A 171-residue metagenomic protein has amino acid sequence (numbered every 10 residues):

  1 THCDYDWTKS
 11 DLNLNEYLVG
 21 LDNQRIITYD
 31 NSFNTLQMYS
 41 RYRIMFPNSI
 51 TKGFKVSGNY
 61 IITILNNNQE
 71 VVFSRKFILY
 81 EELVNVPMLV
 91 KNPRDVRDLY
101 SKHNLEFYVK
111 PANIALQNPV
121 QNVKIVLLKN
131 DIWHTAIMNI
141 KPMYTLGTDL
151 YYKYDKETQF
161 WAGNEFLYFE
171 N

Functional and structural regions predicted by a protein language model:
T1-D4, D98-P111: Contiguous beta-strand segments within globular domains
T1-Y39, L116-K141, Y154-N171: Contiguous segments within soluble domain cores/interaction surfaces
Y5-W7, I50-K52, L65-V72, I132-W133: Short acidic/polar inter-strand loop motif in beta-rich domains
R25-D30, R43-N48, V90-R94: Short structured motifs
L36-L65: Ligand-binding face of N-terminal immunoglobulin V-set domains in extracellular IgSF glycoproteins
R41-P47, T145-F160: Exposed aromatic-hydrophobic patches
F73-F77: Edge beta-strands of extracellular beta-sandwich domains
L79-K102: Low-complexity, Pro/Ser/Thr- and charge-rich linker/hinge segments at domain boundaries
